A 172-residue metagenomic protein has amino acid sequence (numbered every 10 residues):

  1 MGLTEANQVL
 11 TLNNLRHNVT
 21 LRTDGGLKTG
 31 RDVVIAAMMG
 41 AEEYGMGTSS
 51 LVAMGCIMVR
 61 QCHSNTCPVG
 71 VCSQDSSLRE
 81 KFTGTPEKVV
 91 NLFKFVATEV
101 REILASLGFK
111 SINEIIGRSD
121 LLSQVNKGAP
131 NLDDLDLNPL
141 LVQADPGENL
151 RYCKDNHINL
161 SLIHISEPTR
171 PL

Functional and structural regions predicted by a protein language model:
M1-E80: Glycine-rich phosphate/ribose-binding loops and adjacent secondary-structure elements that form binding surfaces
A6, V100, I165: Aromatic/hydrophobic pocket-lining residues that form π-stacking "cages" and hydrophobic walls in ligand
R16-H17, R22, F109, G128 (+1 more regions): Functionally constrained cores in energy, signaling, and assembly domains
Y44, V52-S119, S123: Active-site or pore-adjacent capping/gating segments
T85-P86, S161-I163: Extended interaction regions within the primary functional domain
F109, N113-L162: Terminal amphipathic helices with adjacent charged low-complexity linkers/tails
I163-L172: Single conserved hydrophobic/aromatic residue that forms the stacking wall/gate of nucleotide- or nucleobase-binding
